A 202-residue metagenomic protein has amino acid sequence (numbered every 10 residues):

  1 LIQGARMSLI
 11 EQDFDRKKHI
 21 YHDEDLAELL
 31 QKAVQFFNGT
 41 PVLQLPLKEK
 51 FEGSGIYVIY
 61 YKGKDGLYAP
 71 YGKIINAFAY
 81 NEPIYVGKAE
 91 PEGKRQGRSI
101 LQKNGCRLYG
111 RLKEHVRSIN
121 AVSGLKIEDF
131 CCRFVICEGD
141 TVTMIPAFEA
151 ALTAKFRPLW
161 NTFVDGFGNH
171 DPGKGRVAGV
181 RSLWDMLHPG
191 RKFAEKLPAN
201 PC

Functional and structural regions predicted by a protein language model:
L1-I84, K88-C202: Boundary/linker segments flanking structured domains
